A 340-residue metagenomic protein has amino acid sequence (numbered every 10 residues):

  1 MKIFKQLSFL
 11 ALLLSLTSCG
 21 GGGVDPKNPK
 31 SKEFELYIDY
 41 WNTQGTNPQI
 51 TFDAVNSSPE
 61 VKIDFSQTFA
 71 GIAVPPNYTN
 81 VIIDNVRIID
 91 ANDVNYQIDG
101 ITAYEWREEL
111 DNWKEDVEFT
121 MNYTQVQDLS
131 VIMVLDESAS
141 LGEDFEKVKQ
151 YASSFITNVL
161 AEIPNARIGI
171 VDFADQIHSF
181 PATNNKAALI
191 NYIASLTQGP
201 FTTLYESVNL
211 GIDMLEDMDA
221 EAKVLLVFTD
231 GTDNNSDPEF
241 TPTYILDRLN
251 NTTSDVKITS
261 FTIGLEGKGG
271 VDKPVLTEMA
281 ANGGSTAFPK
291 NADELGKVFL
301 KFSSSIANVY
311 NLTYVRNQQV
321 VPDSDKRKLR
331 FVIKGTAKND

Functional and structural regions predicted by a protein language model:
S15-S18: C-terminal motif of bacterial Sec signal peptides marking the signal peptidase cleavage site
G20-N28, I72-I132, A139-E146: Acidic, polar low-complexity linker/tail segments
G22-P76: Acidic/polar, low-complexity intrinsically disordered N-terminal segments immediately downstream of a Sec signal
W106, T120-V134, S138-I168, P181-A188 (+1 more regions): …and closely analogous acidic/polar surface helices at protein-protein or active-site interfaces in A-domain-like
L135-E137, V148, I170-F173, G211 (+5 more regions): DG-centered beta-turn motif at the end of beta-strands
Q176-K223, D233, G264-D272: Von Willebrand factor
G231-N282, E294, L300-K301: VWA/integrin I-like adhesion module and closely mimicked acidic/polar interface patches used
F288-D340: C-terminal "exit" segments of structured domains
